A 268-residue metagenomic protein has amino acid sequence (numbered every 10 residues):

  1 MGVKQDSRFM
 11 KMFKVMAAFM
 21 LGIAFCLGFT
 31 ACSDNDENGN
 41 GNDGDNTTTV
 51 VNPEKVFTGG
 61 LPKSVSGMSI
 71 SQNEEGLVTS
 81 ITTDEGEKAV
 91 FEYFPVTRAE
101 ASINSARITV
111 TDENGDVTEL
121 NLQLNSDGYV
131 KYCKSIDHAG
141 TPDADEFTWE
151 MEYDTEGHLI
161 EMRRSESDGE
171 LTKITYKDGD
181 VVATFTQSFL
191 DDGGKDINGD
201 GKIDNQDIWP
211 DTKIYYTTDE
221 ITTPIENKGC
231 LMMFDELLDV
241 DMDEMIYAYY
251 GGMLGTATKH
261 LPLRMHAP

Functional and structural regions predicted by a protein language model:
M1-T30: Sec-dependent bacterial lipoprotein signal peptides
G2, A24-L61, S66: Bacterial Sec-dependent N-terminal signal peptides
K4, K11-K14, D36-E37, D45 (+1 more regions): Polybasic, lysine/arginine-rich low-complexity segments
A18, T30, D34, E74-G76: Sec-type signal peptide cleavage vicinity
F19, G39-N42, R264: Composition-driven detection of intrinsically disordered, low-complexity segments
T47-P268: Buried hydrophobic residues that stabilize the cores of well-folded domains
